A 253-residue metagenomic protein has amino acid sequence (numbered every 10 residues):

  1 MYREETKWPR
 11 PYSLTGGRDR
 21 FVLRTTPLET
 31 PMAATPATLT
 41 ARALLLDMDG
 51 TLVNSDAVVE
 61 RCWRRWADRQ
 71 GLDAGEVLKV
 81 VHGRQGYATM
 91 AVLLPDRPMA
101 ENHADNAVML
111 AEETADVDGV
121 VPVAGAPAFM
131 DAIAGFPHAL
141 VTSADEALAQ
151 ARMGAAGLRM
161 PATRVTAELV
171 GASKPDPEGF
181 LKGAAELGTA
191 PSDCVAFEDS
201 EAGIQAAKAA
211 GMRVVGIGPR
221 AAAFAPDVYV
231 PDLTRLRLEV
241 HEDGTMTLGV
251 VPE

Functional and structural regions predicted by a protein language model:
Y2, Y12-L14, R20-R42, P137 (+1 more regions): Asp-based, Mg2+/Mn2+-dependent phosphohydrolase catalytic module
G16, Q70-A74, G188: Amphipathic alpha-helical interaction segments
A37-A134, D145-A147, L158: N-terminal helical cap/lid subdomain that shapes the substrate entry/recognition surface in HAD-like hydrolases
N54-S55, V81-H82, L140-V141, E198 (+1 more regions): Small/polar loops that bind or transfer phosphate-bearing groups
R64-D68, D96, T114-D116, A139-T142 (+2 more regions): Short linear motifs at secondary-structure transitions and domain/linker junctions
P122, V141, A172: Residue-level marker of regulatory loop/turn positions in helix-turn-helix DNA-binding domains and in histidine
